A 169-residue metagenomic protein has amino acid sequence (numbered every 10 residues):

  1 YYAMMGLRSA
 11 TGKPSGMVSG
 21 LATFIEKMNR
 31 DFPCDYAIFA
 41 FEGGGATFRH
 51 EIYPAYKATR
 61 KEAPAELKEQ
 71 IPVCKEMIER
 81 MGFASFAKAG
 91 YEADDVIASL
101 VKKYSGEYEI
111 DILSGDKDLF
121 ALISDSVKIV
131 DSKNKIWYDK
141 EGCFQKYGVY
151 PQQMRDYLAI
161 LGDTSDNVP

Functional and structural regions predicted by a protein language model:
Y1-I38, E42, F48-I52: Non-catalytic, usually N-terminal nucleic-acid engagement modules in DNA/RNA processing proteins
Y1-Y2, T47, Q70-K75: A broad, low-specificity signal for short, low-complexity segments enriched in glycine/proline and polar/charged
R8-S9, A58-P169: Extended two-metal-dependent nuclease catalytic cores across DNA- and RNA-processing enzymes
D31-F32, I38, G43, A55 (+3 more regions): NTP-dependent nucleotidyl-transfer catalytic core
R49-E51, K57-R60: Short N-terminal helix-initiation segments at or just after the protein's N-terminus
